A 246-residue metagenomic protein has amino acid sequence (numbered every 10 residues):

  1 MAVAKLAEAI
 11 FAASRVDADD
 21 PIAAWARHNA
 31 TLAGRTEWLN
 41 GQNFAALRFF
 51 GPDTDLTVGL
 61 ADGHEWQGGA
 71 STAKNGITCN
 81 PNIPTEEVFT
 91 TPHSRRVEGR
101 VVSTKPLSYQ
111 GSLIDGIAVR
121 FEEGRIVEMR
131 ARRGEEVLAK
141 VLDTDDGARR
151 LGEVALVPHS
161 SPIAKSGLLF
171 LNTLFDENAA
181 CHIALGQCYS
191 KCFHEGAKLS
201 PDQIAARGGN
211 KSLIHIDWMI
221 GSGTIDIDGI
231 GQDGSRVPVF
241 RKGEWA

Functional and structural regions predicted by a protein language model:
M1-E98, G229, V237: Active-site bordering "gate/hinge" segments that shape substrate access to catalytic or cofactor-binding pockets
G34-W38, A45-R48, V88-P92, P106-Y109 (+4 more regions): A generic local secondary-structure boundary/capping motif
N40-Q42, Q110-S112, G147, D176 (+1 more regions): Short solvent-exposed loop/turn micro-motifs enriched in small/polar/acidic residues
T54, G63-E65, P106-S108, R125-I126 (+5 more regions): Short, glycine-/Ser/Thr-/acidic-enriched flexible segments
T90-D146: Long, well-ordered mid-to-C-terminal structural blocks that present hydrophobic/aromatic surfaces
R96-E98, I114-G116, E123-I126, R149-E153 (+3 more regions): Active-site lining segments that contact anionic ligands and/or coordinate catalytic metals
E128-A197: Dual-mode signal for accessory low-complexity, basic/Gly-rich regions
D202-A246: Extended hydrophobic packing segments that form well-structured cores
